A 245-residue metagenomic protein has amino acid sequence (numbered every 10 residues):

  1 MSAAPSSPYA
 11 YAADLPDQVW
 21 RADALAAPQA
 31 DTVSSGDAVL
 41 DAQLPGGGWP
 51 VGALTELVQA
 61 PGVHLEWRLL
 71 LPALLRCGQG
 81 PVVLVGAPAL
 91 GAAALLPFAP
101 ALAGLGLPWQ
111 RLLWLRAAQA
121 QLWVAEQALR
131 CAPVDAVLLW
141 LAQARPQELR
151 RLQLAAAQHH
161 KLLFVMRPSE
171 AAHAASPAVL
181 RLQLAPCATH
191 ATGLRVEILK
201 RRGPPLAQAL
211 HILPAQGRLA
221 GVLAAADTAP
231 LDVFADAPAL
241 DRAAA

Functional and structural regions predicted by a protein language model:
M1-L90, L95, P100, G104-Q110 (+4 more regions): Detector for small/aliphatic-rich hydrophobic stretches
V33-G36, G62-V63, A92-A94, Q143 (+3 more regions): A short linear-motif detector with a strong N-terminal bias
Q59, A156, L213-A215: Short, charged/polar low-complexity linear motifs in solvent-exposed/disordered segments
Q79-D135, A144-R150, L154-H159: Conserved nucleotide-cofactor-binding alpha/beta core module
L84-V85, L115, L141-A142, F164-P168 (+2 more regions): Short, surface-exposed, polar/charged, turn-prone segments marking secondary-structure boundaries
A89-L90, A118-Q119, A142-A144, P168-A171 (+2 more regions): Short acidic/polar capping segments at secondary-structure boundaries
A132-C187: A contiguous pocket-lining binding segment that forms or flanks enzyme active sites
R167-A235: Phosphate-binding/switch region of NTP-binding enzymes
